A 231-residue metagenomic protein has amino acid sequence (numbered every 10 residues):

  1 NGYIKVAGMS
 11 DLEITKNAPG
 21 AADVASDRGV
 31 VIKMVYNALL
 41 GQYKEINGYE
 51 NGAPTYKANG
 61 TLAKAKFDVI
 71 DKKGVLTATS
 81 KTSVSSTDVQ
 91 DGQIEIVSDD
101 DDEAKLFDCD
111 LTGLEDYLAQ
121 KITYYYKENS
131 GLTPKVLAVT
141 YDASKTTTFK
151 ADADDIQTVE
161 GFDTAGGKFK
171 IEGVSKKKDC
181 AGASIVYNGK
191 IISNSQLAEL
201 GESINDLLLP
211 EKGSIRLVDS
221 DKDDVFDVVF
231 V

Functional and structural regions predicted by a protein language model:
N1-D163, D223: N-terminal propeptides
E103-K105, K176-V186: A short macromolecule-binding patch
D108-Y125, I192-R216: Short nucleic-acid-contacting surface segments enriched for D/E, G, S/T with interspersed K/R
F162-K176: Glycine- and charge-enriched low-complexity intrinsically disordered segments
D219: Acidic, divalent-cation-chelating loop motifs in proteins
